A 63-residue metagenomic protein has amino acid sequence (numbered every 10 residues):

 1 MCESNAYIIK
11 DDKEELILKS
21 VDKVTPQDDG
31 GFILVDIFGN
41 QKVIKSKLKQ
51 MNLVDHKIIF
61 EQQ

Functional and structural regions predicted by a protein language model:
N5, I9-Q63: Compact, glycine-rich, soluble single-domain proteins
